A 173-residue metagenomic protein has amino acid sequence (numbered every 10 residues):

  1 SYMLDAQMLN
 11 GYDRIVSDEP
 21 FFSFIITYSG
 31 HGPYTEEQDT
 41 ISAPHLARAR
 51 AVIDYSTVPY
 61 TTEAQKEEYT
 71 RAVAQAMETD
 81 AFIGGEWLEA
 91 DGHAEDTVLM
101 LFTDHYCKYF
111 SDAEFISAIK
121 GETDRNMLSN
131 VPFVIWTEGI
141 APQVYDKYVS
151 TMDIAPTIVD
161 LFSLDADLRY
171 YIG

Functional and structural regions predicted by a protein language model:
S1-G173: Solvent-exposed soluble domains appended to multi-pass membrane proteins
